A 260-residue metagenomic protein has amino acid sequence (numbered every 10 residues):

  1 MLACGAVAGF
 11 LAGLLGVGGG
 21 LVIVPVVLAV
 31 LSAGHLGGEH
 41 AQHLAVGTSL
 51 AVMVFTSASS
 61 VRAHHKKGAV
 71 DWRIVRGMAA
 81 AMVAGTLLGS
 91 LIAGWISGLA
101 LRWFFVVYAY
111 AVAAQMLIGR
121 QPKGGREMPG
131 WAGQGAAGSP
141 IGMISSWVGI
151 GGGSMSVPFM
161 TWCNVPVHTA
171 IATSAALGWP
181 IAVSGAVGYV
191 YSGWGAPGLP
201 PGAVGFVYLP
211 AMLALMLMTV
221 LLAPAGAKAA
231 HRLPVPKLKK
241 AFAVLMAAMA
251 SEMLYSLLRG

Functional and structural regions predicted by a protein language model:
L2-G77, A81-M82, G135-P140, G153-K228: Small-residue-rich hydrophobic segments that form or flank transmembrane alpha-helices in multi-pass membrane proteins
S32-L44, L91-A100, R259-G260: Helix-coil boundary and interhelical linker segments in multi-pass alpha-helical membrane proteins
G47, G77, L99-V107, A132 (+3 more regions): Alpha-helical transmembrane segments of integral membrane proteins
V54-K67, V106-P129, P224-K228, A250-G260: Transmembrane helix exit motif
R73, P224-M246: Interfacial loop-to-transmembrane junctions
L88-I92, M143-G151, G185-V190, M249-G260: Hydrophobic alpha-helical transmembrane segments in multi-pass integral membrane proteins
L91-G98, W194-F206, L257-G260: Membrane-interface helix termini and inter-helical loops of multi-pass transporters
